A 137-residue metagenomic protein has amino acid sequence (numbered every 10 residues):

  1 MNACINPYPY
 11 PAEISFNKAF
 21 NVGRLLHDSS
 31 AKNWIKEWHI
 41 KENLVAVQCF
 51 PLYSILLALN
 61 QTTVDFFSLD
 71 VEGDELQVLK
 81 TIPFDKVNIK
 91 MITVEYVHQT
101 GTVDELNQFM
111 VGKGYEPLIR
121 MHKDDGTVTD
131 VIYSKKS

Functional and structural regions predicted by a protein language model:
M1-S137: Phosphate/nucleotide-binding beta-alpha loop and adjacent structural elements of enzyme active sites
